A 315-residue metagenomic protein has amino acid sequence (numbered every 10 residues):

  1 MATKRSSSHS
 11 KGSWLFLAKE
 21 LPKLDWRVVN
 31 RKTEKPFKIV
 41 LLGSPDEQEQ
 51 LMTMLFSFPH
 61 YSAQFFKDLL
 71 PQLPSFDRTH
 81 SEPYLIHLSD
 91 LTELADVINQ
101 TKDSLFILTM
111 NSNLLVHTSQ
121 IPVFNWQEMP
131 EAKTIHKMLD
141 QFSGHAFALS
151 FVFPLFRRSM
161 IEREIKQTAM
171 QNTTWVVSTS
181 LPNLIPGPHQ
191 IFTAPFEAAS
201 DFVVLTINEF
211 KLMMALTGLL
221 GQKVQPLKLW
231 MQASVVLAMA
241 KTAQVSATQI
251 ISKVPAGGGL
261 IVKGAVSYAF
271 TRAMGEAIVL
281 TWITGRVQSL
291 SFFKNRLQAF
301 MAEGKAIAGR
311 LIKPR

Functional and structural regions predicted by a protein language model:
M1-T179, G218-Q222, K228, A269-R315: Terminal, membrane-proximal amphipathic helices and intrinsically disordered targeting/regulatory segments
K166-A273: Membrane-inserting effector segments that mediate pore formation, membrane fusion, or transient membrane insertion
